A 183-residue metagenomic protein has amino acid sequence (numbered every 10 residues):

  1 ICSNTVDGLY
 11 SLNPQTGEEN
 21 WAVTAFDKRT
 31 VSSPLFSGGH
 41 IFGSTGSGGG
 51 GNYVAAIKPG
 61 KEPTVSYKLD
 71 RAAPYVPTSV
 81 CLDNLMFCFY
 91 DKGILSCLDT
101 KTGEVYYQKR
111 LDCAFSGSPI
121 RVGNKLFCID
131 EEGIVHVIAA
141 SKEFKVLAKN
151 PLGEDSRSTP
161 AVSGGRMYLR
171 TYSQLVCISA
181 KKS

Functional and structural regions predicted by a protein language model:
I1-S183: Noncatalytic, solvent-exposed loop/strand surfaces of beta-propeller-type extracellular/periplasmic domains
